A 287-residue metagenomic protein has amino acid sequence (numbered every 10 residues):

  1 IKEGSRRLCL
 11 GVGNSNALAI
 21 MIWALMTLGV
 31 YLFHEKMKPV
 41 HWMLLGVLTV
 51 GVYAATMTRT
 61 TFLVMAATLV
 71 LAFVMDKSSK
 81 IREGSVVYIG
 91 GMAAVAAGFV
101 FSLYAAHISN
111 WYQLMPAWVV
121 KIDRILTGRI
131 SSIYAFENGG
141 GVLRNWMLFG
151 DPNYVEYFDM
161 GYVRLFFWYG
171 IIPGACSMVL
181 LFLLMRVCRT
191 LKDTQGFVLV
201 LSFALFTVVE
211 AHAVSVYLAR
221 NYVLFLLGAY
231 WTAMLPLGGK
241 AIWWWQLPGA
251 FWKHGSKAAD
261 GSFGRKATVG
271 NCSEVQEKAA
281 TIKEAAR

Functional and structural regions predicted by a protein language model:
I1-Q113, N138-R144, F158-W252, G261: Hydrophobic transmembrane helix bundles of membrane-integrated enzymes that assemble and modify cell-envelope
G13-S15, G150, A259, G270: Intrinsic-disorder/low-complexity regions
A105-D123, G150: Flexible internal linker/loop segments at domain or repeat junctions
V120-Y157, I171-P173: TM-adjacent membrane-interface loops and short helices in multi-pass inner/ER membrane proteins
K240-R287: Short, intrinsically disordered terminal tails adjacent to the first/last structured region
